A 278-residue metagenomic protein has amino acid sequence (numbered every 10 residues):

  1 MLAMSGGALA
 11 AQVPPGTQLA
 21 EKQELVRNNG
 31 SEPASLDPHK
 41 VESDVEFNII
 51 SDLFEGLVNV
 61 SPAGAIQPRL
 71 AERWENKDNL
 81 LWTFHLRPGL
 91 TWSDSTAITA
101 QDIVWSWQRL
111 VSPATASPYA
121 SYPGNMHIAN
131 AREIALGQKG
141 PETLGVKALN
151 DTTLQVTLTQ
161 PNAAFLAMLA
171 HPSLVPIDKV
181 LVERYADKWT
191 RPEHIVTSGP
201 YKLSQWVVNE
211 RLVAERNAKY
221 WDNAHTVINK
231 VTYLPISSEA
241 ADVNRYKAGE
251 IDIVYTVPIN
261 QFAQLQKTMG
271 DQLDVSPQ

Functional and structural regions predicted by a protein language model:
M1-K22: Short, low-complexity disordered leader/linker segments with a strong preference for bacterial N-terminal type II
V13, N28-D78, Q108, H194-T197: N-terminal lobe/hinge region of extracytoplasmic solute-binding protein
E21-S31, E72, L81-F84, I103-W107 (+5 more regions): Short, well-ordered beta-strand elements
A34-P38, V60, T91, D102 (+3 more regions): Pocket-flanking alpha-helical
A65, G140-L144, D151, Q160-T226 (+2 more regions): Gly/Pro-rich hinge or "lid" segments in bacterial periplasmic/extracellular proteins
E75, H85, D102-V104, V111 (+1 more regions): Surface-exposed binding/hinge segments that line and control ligand-binding clefts or catalytic entry sites
S204-E215, T232-Q278: Extracellular/periplasmic solute-recognition and catalytic clefts
